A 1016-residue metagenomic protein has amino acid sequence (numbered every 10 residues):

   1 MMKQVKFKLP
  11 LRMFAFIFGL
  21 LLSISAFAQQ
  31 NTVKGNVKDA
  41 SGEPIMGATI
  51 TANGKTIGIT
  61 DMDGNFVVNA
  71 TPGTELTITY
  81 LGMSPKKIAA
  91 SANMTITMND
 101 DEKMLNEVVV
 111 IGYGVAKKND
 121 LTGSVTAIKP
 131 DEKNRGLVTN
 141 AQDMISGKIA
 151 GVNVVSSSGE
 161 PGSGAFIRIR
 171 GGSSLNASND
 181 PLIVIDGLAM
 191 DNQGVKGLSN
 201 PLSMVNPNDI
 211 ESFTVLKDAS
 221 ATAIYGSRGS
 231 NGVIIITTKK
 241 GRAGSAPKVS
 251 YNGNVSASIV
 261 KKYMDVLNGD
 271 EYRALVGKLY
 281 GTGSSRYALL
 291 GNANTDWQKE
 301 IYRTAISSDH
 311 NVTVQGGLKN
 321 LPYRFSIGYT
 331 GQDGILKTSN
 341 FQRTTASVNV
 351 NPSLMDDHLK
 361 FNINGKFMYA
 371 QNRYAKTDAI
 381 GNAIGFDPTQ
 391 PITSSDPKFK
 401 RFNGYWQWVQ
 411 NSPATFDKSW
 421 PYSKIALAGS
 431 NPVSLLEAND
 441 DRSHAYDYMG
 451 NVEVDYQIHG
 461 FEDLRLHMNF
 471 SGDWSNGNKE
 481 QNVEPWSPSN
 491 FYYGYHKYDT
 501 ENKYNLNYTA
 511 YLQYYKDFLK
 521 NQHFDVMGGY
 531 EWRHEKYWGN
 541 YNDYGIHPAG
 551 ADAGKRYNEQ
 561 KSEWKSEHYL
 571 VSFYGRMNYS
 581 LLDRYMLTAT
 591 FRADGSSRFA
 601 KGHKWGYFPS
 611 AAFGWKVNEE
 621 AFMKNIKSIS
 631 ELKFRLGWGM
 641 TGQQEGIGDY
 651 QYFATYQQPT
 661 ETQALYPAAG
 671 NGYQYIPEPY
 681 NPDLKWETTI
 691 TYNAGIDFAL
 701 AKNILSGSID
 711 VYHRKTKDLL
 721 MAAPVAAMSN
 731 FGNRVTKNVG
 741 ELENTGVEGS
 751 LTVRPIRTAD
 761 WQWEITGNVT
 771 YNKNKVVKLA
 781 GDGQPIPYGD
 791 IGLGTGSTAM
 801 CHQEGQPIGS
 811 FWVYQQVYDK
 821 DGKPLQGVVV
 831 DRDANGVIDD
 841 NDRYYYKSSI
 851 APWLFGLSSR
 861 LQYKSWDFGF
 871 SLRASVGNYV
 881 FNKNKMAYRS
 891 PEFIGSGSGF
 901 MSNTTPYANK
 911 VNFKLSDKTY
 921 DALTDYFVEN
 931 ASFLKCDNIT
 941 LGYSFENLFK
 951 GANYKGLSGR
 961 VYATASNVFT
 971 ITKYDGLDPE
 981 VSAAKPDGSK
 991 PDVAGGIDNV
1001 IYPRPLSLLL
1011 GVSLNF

Functional and structural regions predicted by a protein language model:
M2-M368, K376-T377, W420, K424 (+5 more regions): Short, small/polar-rich motifs associated with maturation and membrane association, primarily at protein termini
N31, V37-K38, T60, I183 (+4 more regions): Hydrophobic alpha-helical segments, especially N-terminal targeting/anchoring helices
I50, I78, I183, Y579 (+3 more regions): Short aromatic-centered micro-motifs
K133, D180, R273, Y280 (+15 more regions): Extracellular/periplasmic, surface-exposed regions of secreted and cell-surface proteins
Q142-S146, R734-E743, G783-F811, Y845-G856 (+3 more regions): C-terminal extracellular loops and terminal segments of Gram-negative outer membrane beta-barrel proteins
G187, G805-V813, D819: Extended ligand-binding clefts on enzyme/binding-domain cores
N835: Acidic carboxylate motifs that coordinate Ca2+ or other divalent cations, activating on Asp/Glu
S848-F881: Glycine-rich, aromatic-lined ligand/substrate-binding cores of catalytic and carbohydrate-binding domains
